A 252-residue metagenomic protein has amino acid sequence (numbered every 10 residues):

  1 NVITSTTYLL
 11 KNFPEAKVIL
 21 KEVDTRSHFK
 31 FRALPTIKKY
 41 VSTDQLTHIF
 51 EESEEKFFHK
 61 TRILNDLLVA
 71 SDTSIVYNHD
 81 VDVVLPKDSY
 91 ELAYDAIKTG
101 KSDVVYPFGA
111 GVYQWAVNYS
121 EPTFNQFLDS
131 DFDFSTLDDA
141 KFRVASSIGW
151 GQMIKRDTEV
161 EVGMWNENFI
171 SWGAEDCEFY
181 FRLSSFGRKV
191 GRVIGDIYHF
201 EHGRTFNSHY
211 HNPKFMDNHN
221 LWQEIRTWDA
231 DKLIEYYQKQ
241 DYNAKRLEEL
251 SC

Functional and structural regions predicted by a protein language model:
N1-K11: Short, well-formed alpha-helical segments that are part of the catalytic scaffolds of diverse glycosyltransferases
E15-S27, I49-S53: Short beta-strand/loop segment that forms part of the nucleotide-sugar
F29-A70: Active-site-proximal specificity loops/subdomain of glycosyltransferases
K60-N65, D82-V83, Y90, S147-Q152 (+2 more regions): Conserved glycosyltransferase catalytic-site signature
L68, P86-E167: Conserved catalytic core of nucleotide-sugar-dependent glycosyltransferases
T73-P86: Short beta-strand-to-loop acidic/aromatic patch adjacent to the donor-nucleotide binding site
I75, D103-V104, V190: Short, Asp-centered acidic motifs that coordinate Mg2+ and/or phosphate in catalytic or ligand-binding sites
S146, N168-C252: C-terminal catalytic/acceptor-binding lobe
